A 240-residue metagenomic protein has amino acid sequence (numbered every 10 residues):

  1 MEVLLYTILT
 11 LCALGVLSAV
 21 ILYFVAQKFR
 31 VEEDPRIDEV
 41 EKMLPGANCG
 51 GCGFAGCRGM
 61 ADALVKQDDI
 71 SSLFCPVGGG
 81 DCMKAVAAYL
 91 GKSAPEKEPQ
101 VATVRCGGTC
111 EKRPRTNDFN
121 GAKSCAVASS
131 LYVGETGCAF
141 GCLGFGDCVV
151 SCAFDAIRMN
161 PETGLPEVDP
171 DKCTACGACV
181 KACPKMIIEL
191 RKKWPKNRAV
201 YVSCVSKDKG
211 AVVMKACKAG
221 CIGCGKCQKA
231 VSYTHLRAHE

Functional and structural regions predicted by a protein language model:
E2-A230: Ferredoxin-type iron-sulfur electron-transfer modules and their immediate structural context
T234-E240: Conserved small/polar residues in nucleotide/adenosyl-binding loops
